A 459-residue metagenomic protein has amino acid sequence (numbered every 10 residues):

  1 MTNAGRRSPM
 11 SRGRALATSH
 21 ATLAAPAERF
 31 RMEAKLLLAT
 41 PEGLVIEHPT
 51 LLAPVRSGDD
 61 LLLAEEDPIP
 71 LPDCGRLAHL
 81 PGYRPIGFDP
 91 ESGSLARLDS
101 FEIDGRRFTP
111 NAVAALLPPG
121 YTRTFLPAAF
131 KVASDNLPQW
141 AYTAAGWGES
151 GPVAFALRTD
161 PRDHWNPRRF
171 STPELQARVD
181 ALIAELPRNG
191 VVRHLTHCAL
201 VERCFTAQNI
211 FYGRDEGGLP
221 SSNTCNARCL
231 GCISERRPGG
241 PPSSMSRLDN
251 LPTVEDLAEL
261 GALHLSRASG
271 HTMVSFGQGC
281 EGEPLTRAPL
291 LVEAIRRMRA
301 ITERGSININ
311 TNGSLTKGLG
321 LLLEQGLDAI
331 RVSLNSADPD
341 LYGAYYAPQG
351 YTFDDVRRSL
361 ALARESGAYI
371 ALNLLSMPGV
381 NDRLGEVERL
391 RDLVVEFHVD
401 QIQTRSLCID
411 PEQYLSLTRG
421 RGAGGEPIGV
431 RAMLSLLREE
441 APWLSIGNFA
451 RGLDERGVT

Functional and structural regions predicted by a protein language model:
T2-A184, E388-T459: Auxiliary Fe-S-binding modules of radical SAM enzymes
A181-S222, L230, M245, V254-A262: Glycine-rich adenosyl-nucleotide cofactor-binding module
E216, P220, R236-E293, R299-G318 (+3 more regions): Core AdoMet radical
C225, C229-C232, F276: Short cysteine clusters
L291-T302, D355-S366, A423-S445: Alpha-helix-loop-beta-strand connector modules within alpha/beta enzyme cores
K317-L322, N381-V394: Catalytic cores of alpha/beta
Q325, S366, E396-F397: Structural motif
A347-Q349, S359-E386: Conserved strand-turn element in the central/C-terminal portion of the radical SAM core barrel that lines
